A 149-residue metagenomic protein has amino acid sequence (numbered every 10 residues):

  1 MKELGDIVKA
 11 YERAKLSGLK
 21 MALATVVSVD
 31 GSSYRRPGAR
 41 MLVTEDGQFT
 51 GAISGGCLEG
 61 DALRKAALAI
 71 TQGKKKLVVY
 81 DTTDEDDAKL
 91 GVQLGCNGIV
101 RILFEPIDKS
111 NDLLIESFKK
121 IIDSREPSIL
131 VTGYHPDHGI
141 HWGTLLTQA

Functional and structural regions predicted by a protein language model:
M1-A149: Segments forming oxygen-rich coordination pockets for charged ligands
